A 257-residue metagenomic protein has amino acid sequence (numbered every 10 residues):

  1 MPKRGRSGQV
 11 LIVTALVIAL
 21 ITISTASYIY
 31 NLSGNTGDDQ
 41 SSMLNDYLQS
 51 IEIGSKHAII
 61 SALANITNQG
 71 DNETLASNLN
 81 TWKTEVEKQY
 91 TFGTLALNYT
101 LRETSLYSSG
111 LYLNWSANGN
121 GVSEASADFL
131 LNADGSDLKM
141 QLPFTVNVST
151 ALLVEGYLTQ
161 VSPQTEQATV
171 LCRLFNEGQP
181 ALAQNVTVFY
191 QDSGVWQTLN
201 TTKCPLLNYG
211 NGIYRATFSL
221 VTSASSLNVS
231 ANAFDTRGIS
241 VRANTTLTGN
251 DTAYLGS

Functional and structural regions predicted by a protein language model:
M1-A19: Glycine-centered recognition micro-motifs in short, flexible terminal segments and loops
P2, S24-S257: Long, compositionally biased, intrinsically disordered regions
